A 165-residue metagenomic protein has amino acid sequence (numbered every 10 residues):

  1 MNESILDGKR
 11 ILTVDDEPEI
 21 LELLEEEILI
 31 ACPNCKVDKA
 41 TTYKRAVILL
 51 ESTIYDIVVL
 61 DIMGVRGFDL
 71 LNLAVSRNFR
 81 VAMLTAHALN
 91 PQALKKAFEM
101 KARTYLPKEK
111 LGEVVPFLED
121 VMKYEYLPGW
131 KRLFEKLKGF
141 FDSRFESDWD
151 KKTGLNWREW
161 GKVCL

Functional and structural regions predicted by a protein language model:
N2, D7-E19, L24-I28: Conserved acidic segment of CheY-like receiver
E25, K39-I57: Acidic, metal-coordinating helix/loop segments flanking the phosphotransfer/catalytic sites of two-component signaling
E26-A31, L49, K96: Alpha-helical interaction/dimerization surfaces of two-component signaling modules
P33, K123-L165: C-terminal output/effector regions of signal-responsive regulators
T41-T42, M63-D69: Acidic catalytic/metal-coordinating carboxylates
E51-T53, L73-R80, M100: Conserved phosphotransfer cores of two-component systems
V59, M63, A74, N78-Q92: A short, hydrophobic beta-strand element within the central beta-sheet of small alpha/beta folds
D69, S76, A88-P116, E135: Alpha4 helix (beta4-alpha4-beta5 surface) of REC/receiver domains from two-component response regulators
